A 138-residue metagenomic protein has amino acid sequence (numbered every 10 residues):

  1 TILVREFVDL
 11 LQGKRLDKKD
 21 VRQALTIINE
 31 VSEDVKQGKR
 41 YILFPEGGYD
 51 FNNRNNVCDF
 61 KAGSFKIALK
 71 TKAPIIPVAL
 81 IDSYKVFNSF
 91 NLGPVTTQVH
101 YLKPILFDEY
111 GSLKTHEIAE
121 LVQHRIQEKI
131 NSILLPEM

Functional and structural regions predicted by a protein language model:
T1-V21: Catalytic core of membrane glycerolipid acyltransferases/transacylases, capturing the structured, soluble-facing
A24: Glycine-rich anion/phosphate-binding loops
I27-M138: Non-catalytic C-terminal accessory region of glycerolipid acyltransferases and related lyso-lipid remodeling enzymes
